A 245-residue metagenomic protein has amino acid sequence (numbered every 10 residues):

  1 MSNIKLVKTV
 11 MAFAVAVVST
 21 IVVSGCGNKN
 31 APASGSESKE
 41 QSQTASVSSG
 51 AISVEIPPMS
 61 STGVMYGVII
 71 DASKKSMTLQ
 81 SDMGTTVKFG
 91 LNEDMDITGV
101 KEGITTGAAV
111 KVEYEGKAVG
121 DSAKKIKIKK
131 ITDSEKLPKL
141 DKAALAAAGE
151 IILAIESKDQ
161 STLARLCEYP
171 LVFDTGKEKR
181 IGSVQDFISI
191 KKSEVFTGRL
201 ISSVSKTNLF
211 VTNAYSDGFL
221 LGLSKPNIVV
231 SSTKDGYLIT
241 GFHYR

Functional and structural regions predicted by a protein language model:
S2, L6-V7, A14, S19-T20 (+2 more regions): Short, flexible, surface-exposed loop segments at domain boundaries
T62, D82-G84, L223-K225: Glycine-centered tight beta-turn/hairpin loop motif at sheet-sheet or coil-to-beta transitions
Y66, I188-R245: Exposed beta-sheet edge and beta->alpha loop/turn motif
M77-S81: SH3/SH3-like beta-barrel fold
T85-E102: Beta-strand/loop nucleic-acid-binding surfaces
T106, T162-T212: Short solvent-exposed beta->alpha transition segments
A118-I131, K179, S231-R245: Short, well-ordered strand-loop elements centered on a beta-strand within folded domains, enriched for acidic residues
A143-K158: Short, aromatic-enriched amphipathic alpha-helices that serve as compact interaction elements
